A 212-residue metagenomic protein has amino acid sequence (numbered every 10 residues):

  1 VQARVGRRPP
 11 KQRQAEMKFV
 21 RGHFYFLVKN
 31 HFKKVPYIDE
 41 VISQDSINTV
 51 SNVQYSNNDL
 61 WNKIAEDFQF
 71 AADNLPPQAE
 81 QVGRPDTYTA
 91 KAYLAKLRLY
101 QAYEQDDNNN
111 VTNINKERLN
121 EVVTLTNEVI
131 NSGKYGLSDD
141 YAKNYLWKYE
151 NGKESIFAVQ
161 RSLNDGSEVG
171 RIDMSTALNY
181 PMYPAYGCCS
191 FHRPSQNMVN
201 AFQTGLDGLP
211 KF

Functional and structural regions predicted by a protein language model:
V1-F32, N48-N62, E66-V82: Conserved, well-structured interaction surfaces
E16, P36, E154-I156: Beta-sheet entry/capping signal
K34-N58, E104-V123: Short coil/linker segments at helix-helix boundaries
Y37, E80-Q81, S138: Secondary-structure boundary/capping residues
V41, A79, R161-L163: Short, flexible loop/turn elements at secondary-structure junctions
Q69-F70, R84-F212: An aromatic- and glycine-enriched ligand-binding surface/loop that stacks and positions planar moieties
